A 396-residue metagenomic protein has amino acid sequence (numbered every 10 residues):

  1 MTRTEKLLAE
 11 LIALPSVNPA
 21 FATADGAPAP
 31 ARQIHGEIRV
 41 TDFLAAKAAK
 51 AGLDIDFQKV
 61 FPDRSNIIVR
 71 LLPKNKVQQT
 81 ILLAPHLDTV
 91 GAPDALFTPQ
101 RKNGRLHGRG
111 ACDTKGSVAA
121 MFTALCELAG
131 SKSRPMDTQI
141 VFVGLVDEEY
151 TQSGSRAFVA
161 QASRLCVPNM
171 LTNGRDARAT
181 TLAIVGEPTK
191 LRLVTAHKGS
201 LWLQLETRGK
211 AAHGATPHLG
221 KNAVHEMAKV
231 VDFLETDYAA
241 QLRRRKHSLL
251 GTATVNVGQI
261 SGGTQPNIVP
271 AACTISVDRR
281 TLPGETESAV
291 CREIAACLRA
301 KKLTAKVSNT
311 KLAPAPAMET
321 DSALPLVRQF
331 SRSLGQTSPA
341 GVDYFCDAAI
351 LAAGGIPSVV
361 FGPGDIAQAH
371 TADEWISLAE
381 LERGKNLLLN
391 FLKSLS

Functional and structural regions predicted by a protein language model:
M1-A111, G130-M136, D365: Acidic/His- and Gly-rich active-site-bordering loop/insert found across diverse amide/peptide-bond hydrolases
L11, P15, A48, E187 (+2 more regions): Residue-level signal for inorganic ion chemistry
K76, K102, A124-F142, M170 (+3 more regions): Phosphate-handling active-site elements
D88-K102, T180, T195-E206: Acidic-glycine-rich active-site phosphate/pyrophosphate-binding loop
G91, R134, V194-G199, P266-P270 (+1 more regions): Short glycine/proline-enriched loop/turn "hinge" motifs that connect secondary-structure elements and lie
R105-A120, H213, F361: Glycine/serine-rich anion-binding loops at beta->alpha junctions that coordinate negatively charged ligand groups
T114-K115, A119-K198, W202, S396: Acidic/histidine-rich catalytic neighborhood of metal-dependent amide-processing enzymes
W202-S396: Metal-dependent amide/peptide-bond hydrolase catalytic core, centered on the "pita-bread" metallohydrolase fold
